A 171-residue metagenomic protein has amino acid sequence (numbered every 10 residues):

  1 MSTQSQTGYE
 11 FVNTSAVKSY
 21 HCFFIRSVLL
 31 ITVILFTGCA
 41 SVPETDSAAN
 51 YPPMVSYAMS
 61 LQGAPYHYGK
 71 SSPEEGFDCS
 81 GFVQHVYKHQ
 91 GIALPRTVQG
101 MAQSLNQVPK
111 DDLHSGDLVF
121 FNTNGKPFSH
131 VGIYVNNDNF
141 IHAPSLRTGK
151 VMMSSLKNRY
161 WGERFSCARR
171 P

Functional and structural regions predicted by a protein language model:
Q4-V28: Bacterial N-terminal signal peptides that target proteins for export
L35-G38: C-terminal motif of bacterial Sec signal peptides marking the signal peptidase cleavage site
A40-D46, S56-Y57, A64-S71, I92 (+4 more regions): Aromatic- and glycine-rich peptidoglycan recognition patches
E74-K88: Active-site nucleophilic cysteine motif
G116-D117, D138: Structural motif
